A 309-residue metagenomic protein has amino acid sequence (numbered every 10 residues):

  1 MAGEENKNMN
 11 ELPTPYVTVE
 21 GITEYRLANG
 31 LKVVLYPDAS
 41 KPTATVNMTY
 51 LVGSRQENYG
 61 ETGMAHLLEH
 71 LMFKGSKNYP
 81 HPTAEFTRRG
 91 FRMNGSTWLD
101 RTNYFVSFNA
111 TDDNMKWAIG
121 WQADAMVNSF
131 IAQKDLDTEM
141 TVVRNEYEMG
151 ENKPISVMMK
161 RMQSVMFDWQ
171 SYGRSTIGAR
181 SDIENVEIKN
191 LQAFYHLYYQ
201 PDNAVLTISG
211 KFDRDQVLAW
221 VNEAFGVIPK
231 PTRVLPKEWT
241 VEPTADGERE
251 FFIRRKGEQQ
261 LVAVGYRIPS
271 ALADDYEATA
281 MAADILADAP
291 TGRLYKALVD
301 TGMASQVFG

Functional and structural regions predicted by a protein language model:
A2, N6-N10, D168, Y172 (+3 more regions): An aromatic/glycine/proline-enriched structural segment found at the starts of mature extracellular/organellar domains
N8-E24, W121, S164-A204, P236-E242 (+3 more regions): Histidine-acidic residue clusters that define the catalytic metal-binding segment of zinc metallopeptidase domains
P15-N47: Mature N-terminal segment immediately following signal peptide/propeptide cleavage in secreted/periplasmic
G30, M48, H66, Y104 (+8 more regions): Buried hydrophobic packing residues in well-ordered domains
T45-N109, R174-I177, D288-A304: M16/MPP (pitrilysin/insulinase) zinc-metallopeptidase core fold and M16-derived inactive scaffolds
L71, S76, A118, A125 (+6 more regions): Scaffold signal of the M16-like zinc-metallopeptidase fold and its non-catalytic homologs
G75, S107-M140, P290: M16/insulysin-pitrilysin zinc metalloprotease superfamily fold
A84-R88, S129-E148, D213, T232-G247: Acidic/histidine-enriched alpha-helical segments
